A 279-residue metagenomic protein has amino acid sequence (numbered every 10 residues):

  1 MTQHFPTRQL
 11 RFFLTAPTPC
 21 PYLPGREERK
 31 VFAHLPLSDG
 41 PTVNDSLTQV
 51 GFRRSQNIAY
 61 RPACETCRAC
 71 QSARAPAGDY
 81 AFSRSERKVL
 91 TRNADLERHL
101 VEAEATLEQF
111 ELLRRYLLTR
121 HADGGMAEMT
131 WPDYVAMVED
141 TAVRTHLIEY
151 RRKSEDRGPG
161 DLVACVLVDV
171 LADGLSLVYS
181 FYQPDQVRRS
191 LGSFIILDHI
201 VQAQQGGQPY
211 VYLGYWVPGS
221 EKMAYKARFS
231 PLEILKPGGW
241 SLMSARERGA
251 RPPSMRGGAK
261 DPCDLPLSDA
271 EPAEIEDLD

Functional and structural regions predicted by a protein language model:
M1-E102, P209-D279: Terminal substrate-recognition subdomain of acyl/acetyltransferases
P6, T15-P17, E27-Q49, R53-S55 (+7 more regions): Acyl-donor binding region in acyl/amide transferases
R53, I58-T66, A75-R188, E276-D279: A conserved beta-strand-loop-helix scaffold within acyl/acetyltransferase catalytic domains
